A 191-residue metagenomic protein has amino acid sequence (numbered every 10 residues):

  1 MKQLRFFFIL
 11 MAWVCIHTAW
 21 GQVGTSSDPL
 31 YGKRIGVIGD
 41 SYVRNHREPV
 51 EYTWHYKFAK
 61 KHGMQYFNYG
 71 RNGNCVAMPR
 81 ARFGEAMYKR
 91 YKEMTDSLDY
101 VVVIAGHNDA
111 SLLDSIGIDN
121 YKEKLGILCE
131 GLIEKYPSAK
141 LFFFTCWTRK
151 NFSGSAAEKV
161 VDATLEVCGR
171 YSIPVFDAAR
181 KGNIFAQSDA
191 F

Functional and structural regions predicted by a protein language model:
M1-V23: Bacterial Sec-dependent N-terminal signal peptides
V23, L113, T148-F191: Catalytic His-Asp segment of secreted/periplasmic serine-dependent ester chemistry enzymes
D28-V37, Y42-E123, F152-E158: Conserved SGNH/GDSL esterase-like catalytic core that processes O-acyl groups on lipids and polysaccharides
Q65-F67, K140, S172-P174: Conserved beta-strand segments of alpha/beta enzyme cores
N68-G70, T145, D177-A179: Residue-level recognition of beta-strand->loop/alpha-helix junctions
K92, P137-S138, G169: Proline-centered flexible-loop/turn and helix-kink motifs
I104-N108, E130-V161: Active-site segments of SGNH/GDSL-like serine hydrolases that catalyze O-acetyl group transfer/hydrolysis on lipids
